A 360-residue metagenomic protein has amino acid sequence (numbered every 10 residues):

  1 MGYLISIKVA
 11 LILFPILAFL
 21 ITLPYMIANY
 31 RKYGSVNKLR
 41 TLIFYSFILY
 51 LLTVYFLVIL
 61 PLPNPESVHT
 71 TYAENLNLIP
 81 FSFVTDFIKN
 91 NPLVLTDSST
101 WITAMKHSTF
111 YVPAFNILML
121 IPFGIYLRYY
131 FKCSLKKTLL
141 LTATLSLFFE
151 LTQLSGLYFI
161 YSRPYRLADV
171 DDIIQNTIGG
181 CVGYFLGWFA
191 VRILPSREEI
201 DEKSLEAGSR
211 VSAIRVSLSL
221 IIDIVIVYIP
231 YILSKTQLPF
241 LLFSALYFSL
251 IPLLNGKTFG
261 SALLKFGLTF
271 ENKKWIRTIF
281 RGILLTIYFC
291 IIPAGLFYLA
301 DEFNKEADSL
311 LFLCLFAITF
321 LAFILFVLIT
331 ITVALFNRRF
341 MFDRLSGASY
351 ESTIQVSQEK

Functional and structural regions predicted by a protein language model:
M1-P164, C181-L264, F270-K360: Bulky hydrophobic segments
L167-I178: Individual transmembrane alpha-helices with interfacial aromatic-anchor signatures
